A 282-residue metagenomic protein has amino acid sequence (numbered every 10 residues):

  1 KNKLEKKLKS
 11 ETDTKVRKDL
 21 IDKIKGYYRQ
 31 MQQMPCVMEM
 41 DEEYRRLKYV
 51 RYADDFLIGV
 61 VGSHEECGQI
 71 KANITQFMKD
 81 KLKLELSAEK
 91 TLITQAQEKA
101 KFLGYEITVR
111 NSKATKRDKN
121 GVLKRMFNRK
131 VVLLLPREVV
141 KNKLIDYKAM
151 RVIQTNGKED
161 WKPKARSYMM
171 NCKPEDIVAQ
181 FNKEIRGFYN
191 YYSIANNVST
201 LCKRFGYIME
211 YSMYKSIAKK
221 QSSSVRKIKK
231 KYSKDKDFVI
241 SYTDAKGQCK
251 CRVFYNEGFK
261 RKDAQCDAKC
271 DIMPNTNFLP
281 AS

Functional and structural regions predicted by a protein language model:
K1-S282: Non-catalytic terminal/accessory segments
